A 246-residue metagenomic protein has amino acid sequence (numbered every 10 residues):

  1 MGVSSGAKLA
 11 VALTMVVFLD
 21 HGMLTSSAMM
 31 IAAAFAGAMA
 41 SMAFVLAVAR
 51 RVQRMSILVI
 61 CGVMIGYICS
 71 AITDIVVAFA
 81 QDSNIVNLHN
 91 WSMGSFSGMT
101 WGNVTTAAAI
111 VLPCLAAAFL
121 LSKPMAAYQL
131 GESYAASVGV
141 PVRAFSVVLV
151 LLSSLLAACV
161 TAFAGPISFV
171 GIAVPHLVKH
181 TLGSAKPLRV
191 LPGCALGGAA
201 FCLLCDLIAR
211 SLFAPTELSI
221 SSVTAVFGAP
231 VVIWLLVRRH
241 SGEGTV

Functional and structural regions predicted by a protein language model:
G2-V246: Alpha-helical transmembrane segments in inner-membrane proteins
